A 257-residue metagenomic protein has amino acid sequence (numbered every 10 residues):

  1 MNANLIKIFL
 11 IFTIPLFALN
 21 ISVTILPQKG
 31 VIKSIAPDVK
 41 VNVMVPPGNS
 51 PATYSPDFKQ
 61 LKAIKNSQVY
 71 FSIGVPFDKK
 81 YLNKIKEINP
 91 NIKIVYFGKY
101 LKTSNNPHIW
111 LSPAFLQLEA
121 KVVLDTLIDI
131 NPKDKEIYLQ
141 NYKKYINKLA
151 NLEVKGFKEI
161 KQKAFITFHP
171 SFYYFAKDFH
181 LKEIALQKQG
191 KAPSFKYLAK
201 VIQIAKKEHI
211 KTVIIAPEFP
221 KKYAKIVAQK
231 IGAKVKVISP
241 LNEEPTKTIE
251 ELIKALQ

Functional and structural regions predicted by a protein language model:
M1-A3: Hydrophobic alpha-helical membrane-insertion segments
L5-F17: Sec-dependent N-terminal signal peptides
L19-Q257: Extracytoplasmic metal-acquisition and chelation regions
